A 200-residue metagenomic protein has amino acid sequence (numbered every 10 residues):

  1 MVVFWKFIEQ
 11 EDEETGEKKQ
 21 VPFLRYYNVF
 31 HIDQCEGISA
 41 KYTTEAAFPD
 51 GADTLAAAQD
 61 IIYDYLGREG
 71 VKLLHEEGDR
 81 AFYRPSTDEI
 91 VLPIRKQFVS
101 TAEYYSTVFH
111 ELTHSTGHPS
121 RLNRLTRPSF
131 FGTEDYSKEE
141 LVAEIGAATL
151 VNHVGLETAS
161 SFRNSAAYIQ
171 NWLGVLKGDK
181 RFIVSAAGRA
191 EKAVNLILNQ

Functional and structural regions predicted by a protein language model:
M1-Q200: N-terminal accessory/interface modules of nucleic-acid-binding and processing proteins
